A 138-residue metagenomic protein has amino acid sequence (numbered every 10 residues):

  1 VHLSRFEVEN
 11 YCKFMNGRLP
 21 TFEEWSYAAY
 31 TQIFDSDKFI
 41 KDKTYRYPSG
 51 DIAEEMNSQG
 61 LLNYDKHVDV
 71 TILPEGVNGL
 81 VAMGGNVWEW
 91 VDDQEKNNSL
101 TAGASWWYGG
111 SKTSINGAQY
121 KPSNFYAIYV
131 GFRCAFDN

Functional and structural regions predicted by a protein language model:
V1-H2, C134: Long, low-complexity, intrinsically disordered polar/charged segments
H2-Q119, I128: Functional-site microenvironments in short loops/helix caps that host divalent-cation chemistry
K121-S123: Short surface loop/edge beta-strand patches of beta-sandwich-type extracellular domains that form ligand-contact sites
Y129-N138: Short, structured beta-strand segments at or near domain termini in extracellular proteins/domains
